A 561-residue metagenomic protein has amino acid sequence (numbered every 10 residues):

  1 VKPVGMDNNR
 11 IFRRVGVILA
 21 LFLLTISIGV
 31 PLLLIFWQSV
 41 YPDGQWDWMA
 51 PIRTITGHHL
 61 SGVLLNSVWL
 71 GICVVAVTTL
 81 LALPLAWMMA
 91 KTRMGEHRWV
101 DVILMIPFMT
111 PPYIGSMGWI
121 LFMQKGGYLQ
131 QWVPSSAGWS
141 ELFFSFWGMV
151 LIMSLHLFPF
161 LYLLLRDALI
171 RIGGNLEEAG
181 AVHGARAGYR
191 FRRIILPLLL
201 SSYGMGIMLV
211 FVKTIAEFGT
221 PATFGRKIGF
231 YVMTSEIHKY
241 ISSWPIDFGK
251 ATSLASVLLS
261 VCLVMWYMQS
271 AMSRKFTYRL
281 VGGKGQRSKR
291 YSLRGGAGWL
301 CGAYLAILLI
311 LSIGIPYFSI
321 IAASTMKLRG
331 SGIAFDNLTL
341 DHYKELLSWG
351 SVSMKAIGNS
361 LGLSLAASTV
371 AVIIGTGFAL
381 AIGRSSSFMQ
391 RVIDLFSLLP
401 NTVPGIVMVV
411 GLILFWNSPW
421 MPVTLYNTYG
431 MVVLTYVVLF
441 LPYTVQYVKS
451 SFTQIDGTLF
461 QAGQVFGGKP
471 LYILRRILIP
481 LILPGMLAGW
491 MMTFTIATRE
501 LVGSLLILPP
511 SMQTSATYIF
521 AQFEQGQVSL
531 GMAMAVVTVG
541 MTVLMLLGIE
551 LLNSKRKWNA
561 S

Functional and structural regions predicted by a protein language model:
V1-R10: Short, Lys/Arg-rich, polar N-terminal cytosolic tail immediately upstream of the first transmembrane signal-anchor
K2-P3, Y267-Y304: Alpha-helical transmembrane segments of integral membrane proteins
V4, D47-T56, F191, L338-S348: A short amphipathic helical element positioned immediately N-terminal to and/or at the very start of a transmembrane
F12-G44, T56-I170, L198-G219, T223-G225 (+9 more regions): Membrane-water interface segments at the C-terminal ends of transmembrane alpha-helices in multi-pass inner-membrane
L121, G219-P245, G332-D336, R499-V528 (+1 more regions): Glycine-rich helix-loop "coupling/hinge" segments at transmembrane-helix boundaries in multipass transporters
L176, T277-K289, L459, G468 (+1 more regions): Short cytosolic juxtamembrane segments of multi-pass membrane proteins
H183-A185, P197, F466-G467, P480: Glycine/proline-centered hinge or cleavage motifs at structural transition points of membrane proteins
R186, I228, F276-L293, R329-Y343: Juxtamembrane inter-helical linkers in multi-pass membrane proteins
